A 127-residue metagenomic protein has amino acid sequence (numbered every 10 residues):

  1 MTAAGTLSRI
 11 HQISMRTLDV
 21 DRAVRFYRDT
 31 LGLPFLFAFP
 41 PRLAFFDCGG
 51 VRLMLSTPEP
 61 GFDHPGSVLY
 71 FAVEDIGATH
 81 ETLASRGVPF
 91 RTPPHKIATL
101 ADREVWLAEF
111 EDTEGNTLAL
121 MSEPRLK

Functional and structural regions predicted by a protein language model:
M1-D21, S67-L69, S122-K127: N-terminal beta-strand motif that seeds the catalytic metal site of vicinal oxygen chelate
M1-T6, R86-K127: Vicinal oxygen chelate
L7-S8, S14-L53: Core segments of cupin and vicinal oxygen chelate
D29-T30, E81-G87: Short amphipathic alpha-helices in soluble, non-transmembrane regions that often serve as interface/regulatory elements
P34-S67, T117-E123: Conserved short beta-strand elements that form part of the metal-binding/catalytic scaffold of enzyme active sites
R52, Y70, L107-E109: Short hydrophobic/aromatic beta-strand element in the GNAT-like acyltransferase core that lines or flanks the acyl-donor
G77-T82, N116: Short amphipathic alpha-helices within nucleic acid-binding modules
